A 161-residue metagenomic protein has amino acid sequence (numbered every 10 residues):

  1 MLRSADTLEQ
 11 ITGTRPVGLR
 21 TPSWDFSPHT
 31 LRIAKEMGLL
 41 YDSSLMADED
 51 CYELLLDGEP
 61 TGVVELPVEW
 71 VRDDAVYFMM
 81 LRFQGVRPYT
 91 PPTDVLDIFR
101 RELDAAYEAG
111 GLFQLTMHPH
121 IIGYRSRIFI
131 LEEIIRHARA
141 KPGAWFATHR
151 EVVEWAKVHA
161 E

Functional and structural regions predicted by a protein language model:
M1-L8: An active-site-proximal "capping" alpha-helix that borders the catalytic cofactor pocket
D6, R32, R136: Active-site phosphate/pyrophosphate- and oxyanion-stabilizing loops and adjacent acidic/basic residues in soluble
E9-Q10, T14-A109: Active-site-adjacent pocket scaffolds in enzyme catalytic domains
Y41, T93-E161: C-terminal domain-boundary segment and adjacent tail
